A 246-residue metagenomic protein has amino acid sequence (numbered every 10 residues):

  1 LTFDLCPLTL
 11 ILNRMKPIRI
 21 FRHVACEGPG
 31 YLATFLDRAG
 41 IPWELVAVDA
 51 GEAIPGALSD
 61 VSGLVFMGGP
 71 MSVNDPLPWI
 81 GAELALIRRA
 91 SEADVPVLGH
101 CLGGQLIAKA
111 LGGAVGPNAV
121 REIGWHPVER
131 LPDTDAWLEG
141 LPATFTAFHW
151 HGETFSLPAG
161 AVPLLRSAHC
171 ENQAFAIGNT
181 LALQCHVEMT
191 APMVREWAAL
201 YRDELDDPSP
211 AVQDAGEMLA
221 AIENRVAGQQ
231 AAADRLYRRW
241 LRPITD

Functional and structural regions predicted by a protein language model:
L1, L8-V95, D206-D246: N-terminal beta1-alpha1 cap of cysteine-dependent amidohydrolase-like domains
D37, V61-V65, A114-N118, D133-T134 (+1 more regions): Short, hinge-like loop/turn segments at secondary-structure boundaries
A90-A114: Catalytic nucleophile loop
L111-V194: Pocket-forming structural segment of enzyme catalytic cores
T190-P210: A hydrophobic, small-residue-rich beta->alpha segment in the mid-to-C-terminal subdomain of diverse proteins
